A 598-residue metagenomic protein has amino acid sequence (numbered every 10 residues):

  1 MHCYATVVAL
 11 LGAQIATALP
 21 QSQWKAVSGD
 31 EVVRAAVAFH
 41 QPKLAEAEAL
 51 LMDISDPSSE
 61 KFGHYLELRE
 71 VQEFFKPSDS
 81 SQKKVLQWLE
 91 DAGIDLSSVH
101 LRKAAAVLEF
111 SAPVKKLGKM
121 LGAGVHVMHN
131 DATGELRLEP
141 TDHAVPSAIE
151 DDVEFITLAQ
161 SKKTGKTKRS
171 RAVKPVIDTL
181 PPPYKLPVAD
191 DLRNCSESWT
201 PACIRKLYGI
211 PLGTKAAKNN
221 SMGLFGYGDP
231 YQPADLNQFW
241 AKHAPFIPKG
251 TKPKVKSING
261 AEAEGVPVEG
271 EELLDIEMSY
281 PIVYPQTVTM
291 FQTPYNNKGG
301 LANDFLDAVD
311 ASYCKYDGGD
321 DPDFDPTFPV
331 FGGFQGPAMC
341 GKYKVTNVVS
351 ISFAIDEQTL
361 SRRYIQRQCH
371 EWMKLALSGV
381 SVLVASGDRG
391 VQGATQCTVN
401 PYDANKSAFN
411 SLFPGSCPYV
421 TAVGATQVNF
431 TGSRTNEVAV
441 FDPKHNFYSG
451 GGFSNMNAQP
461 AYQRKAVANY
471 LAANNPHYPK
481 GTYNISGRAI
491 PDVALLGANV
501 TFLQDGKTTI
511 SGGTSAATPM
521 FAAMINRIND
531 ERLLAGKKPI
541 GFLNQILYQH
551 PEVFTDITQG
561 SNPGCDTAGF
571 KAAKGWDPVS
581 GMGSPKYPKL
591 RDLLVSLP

Functional and structural regions predicted by a protein language model:
M1-P20, S279: Fungal secretory targeting signals
L19-V99, E109, V114-Q392, Q396-V423 (+3 more regions): Substrate-binding/charge-relay-adjacent region of secreted/lumenal peptidase catalytic domains
L101-A104: Short, glycine-/polar-rich solvent-exposed loops and beta-turns at beta-strand/coil boundaries
G387, G513, G581: Active-site glycine-centered loops adjacent to acidic/histidine catalytic or metal-binding residues that shape
P418, A422-A466: Polar, glycine-rich mid-to-C-terminal structural blocks that act as macromolecule-binding/assembly scaffolds
T431, V467-Y470, Y478-K480, I525 (+3 more regions): An often Trp-containing, charged/polar helix-loop segment at the C-terminal end of enzyme catalytic cores
N436-A439, T501, N529: Membrane-proximal ectodomain caps of single-pass cell-surface receptors
P491, G512-D530: C-terminal substrate/ligand-recognition segments
